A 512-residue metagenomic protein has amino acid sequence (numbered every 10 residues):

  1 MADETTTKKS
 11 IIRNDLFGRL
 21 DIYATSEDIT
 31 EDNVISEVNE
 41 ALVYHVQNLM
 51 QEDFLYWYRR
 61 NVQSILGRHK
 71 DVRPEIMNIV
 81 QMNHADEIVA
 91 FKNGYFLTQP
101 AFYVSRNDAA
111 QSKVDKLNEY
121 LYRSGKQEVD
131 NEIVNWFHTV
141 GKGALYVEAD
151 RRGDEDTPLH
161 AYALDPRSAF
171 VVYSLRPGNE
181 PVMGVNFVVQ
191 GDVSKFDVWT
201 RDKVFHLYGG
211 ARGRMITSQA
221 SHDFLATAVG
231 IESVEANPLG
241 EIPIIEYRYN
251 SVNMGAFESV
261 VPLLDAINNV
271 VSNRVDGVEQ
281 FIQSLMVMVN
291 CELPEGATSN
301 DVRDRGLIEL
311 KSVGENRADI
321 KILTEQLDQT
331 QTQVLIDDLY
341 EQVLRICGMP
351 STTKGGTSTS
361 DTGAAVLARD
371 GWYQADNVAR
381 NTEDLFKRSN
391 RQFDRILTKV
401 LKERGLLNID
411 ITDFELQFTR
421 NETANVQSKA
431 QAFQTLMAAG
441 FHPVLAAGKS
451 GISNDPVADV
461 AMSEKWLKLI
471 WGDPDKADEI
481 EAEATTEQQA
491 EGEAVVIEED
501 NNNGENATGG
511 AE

Functional and structural regions predicted by a protein language model:
M1-A163, N503-E512: Extended, helix-rich architectural segments
E4-T5, F224-L367, Q417: Extended, charged amphipathic alpha-helical segments
D108, Y120, S124-E128, E132 (+6 more regions): Generic amphipathic alpha-helical segments used as scaffolds and interaction surfaces in large, multi-domain proteins
Q111, V426-A430: Amphipathic alpha-helical repeat elements characteristic of tetratricopeptide repeat
Q127-Y146, R274-I282, D328-V426, M437-P443: C-terminal amphipathic alpha-helical
N131-V134, H138-T139, A144-V252: Extended, regular secondary-structure scaffolds
E148-D150, F187-V188, V270, Q326 (+1 more regions): Structured loops at beta-to-helix junctions and adjacent beta-edge loops in soluble globular domains
A430-E512: Activation/maturation switch segments at domain boundaries
